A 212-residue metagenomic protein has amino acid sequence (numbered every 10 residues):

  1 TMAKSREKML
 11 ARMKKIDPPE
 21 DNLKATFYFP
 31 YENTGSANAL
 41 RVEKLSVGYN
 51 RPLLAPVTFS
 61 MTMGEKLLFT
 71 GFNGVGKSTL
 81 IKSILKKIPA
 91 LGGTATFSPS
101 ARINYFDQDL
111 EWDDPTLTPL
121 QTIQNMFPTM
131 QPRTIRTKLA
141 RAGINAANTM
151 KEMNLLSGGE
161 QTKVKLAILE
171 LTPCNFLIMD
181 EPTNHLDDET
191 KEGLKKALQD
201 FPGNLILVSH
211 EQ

Functional and structural regions predicted by a protein language model:
T1-Y28, P128-M130, T134: Extended, highly charged alpha-helical segments
L23, E32-Q212: ABC ATP-binding cassette signature C-motif
